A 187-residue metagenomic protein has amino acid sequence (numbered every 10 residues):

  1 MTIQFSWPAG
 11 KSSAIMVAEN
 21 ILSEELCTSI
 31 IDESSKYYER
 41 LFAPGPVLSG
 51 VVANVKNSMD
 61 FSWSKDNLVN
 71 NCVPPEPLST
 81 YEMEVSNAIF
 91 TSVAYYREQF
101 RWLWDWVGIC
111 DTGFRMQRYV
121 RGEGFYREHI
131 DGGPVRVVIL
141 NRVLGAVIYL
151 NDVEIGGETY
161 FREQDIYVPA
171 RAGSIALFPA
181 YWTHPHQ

Functional and structural regions predicted by a protein language model:
M1-I175, Y181-Q187: Fe(II)/2-oxoglutarate oxygenase catalytic core
